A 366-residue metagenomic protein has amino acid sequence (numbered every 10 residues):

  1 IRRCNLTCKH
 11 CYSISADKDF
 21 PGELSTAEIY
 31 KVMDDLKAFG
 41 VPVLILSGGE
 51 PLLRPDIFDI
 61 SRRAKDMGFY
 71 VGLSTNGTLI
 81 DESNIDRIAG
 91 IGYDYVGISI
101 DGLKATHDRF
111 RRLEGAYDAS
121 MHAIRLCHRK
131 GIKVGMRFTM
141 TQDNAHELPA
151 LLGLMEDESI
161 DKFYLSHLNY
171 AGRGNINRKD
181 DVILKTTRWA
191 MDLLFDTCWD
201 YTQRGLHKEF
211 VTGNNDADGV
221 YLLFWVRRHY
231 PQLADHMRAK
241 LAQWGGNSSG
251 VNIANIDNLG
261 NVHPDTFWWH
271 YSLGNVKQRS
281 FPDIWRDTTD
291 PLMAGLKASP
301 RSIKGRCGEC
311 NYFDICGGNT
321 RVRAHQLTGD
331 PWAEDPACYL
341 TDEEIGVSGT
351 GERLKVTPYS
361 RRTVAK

Functional and structural regions predicted by a protein language model:
I1-A27: Canonical Radical SAM [4Fe-4S] cluster-binding loop centered on the CxxxCxxC motif and its immediate flanking residues
I1-H10, L36, V41-S47, L52 (+1 more regions): N-terminal pre-triad scaffold of radical SAM enzymes
T26-T187: Radical SAM/AdoMet-radical enzyme domain recognition
K31-G48, G295, A333-K366: Short Fe-S-cluster ligation motifs
D157, I176-K208, A242-G245, D330-E344: A structural motif corresponding to the C-terminal lobe/cap of the Radical SAM core domain
K185-H236, N261-N311, C316-G317: C-terminal accessory region of radical SAM enzymes
N247-G250: Short, small/polar residue-rich loop motifs at catalytic or cofactor-binding pockets
R301-V347: Cysteine-cluster motifs in flexible loop/terminal segments that predominantly coordinate metals
